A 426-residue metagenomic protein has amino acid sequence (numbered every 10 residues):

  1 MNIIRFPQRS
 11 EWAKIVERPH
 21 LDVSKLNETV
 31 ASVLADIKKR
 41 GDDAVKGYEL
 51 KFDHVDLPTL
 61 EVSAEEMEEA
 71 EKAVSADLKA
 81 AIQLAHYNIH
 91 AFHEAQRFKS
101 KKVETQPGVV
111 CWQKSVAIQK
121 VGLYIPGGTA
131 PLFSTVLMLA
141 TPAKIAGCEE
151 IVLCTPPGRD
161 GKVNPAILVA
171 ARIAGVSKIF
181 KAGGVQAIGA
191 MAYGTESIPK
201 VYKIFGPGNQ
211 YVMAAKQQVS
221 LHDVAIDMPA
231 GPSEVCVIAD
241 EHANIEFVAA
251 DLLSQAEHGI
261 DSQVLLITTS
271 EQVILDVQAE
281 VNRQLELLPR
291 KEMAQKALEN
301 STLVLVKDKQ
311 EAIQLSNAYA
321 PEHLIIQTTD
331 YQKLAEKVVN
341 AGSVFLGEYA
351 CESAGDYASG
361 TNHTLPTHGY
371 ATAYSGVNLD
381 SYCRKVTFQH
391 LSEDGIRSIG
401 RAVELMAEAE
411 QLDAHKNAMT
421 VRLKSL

Functional and structural regions predicted by a protein language model:
M1-P7, K178-G183, L303-D308: Short acidic-hydrophobic, aromatic-tinged amphipathic segments that line or gate anion-handling sites
M1-Q119: N-terminal Rossmann-like NAD(P)+-binding subdomain of aldehyde/semialdehyde dehydrogenases
F98-V103, A225, S262-I267, L287-A297 (+3 more regions): Flexible, glycine/charged-enriched surface loops at secondary-structure junctions
V103-V169: Conserved small-residue-rich beta-alpha loop and adjacent elements that most often cradle the phosphate/pyrophosphate
G175-Q263: Conserved NAD(P)+-binding/catalytic subdomain of aldehyde/semialdehyde dehydrogenases
H258, L266-A341: A glycine- and small/hydrophobic-rich beta-loop-beta segment that serves as a flexible "lid/hinge" or phosphate-binding
N317-L426: C-terminal core of ALDH-fold dehydrogenases
